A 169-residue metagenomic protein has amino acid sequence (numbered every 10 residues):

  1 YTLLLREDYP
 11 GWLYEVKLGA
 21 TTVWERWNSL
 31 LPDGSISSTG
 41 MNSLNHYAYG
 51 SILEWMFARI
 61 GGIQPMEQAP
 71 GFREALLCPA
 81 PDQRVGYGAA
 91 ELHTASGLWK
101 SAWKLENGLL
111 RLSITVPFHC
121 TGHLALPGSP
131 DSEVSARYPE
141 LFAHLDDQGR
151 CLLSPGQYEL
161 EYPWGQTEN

Functional and structural regions predicted by a protein language model:
Y1-N169: Non-catalytic C-terminal accessory modules of carbohydrate-active enzymes
